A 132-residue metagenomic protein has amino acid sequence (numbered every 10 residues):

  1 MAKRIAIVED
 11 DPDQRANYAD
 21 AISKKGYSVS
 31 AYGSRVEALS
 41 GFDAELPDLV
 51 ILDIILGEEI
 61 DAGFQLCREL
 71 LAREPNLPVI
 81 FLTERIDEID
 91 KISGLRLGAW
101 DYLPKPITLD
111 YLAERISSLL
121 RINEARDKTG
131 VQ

Functional and structural regions predicted by a protein language model:
D11-V36: Two-component/phosphorelay signaling modules centered on CheY-like receiver
A31-L49, G57: Acidic, metal-coordinating helix/loop segments flanking the phosphotransfer/catalytic sites of two-component signaling
S40, D61-P75: Short amphipathic alpha-helix used as the core "switch/output" element in two-component signaling
D87, I107-L120: C-terminal output helix
S117-V131: The C-terminal output helix
